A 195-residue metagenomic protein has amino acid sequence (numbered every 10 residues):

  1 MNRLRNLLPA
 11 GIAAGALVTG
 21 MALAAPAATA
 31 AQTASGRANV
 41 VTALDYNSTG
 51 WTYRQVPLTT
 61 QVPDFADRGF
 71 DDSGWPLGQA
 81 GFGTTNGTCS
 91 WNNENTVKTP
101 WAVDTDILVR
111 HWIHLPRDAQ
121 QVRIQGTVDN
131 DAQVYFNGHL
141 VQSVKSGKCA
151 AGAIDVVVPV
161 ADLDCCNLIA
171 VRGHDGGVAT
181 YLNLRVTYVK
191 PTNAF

Functional and structural regions predicted by a protein language model:
M1-A31: Secretory targeting and sorting signals
A14, A27-S90, H111-H114, T127 (+1 more regions): Accessory carbohydrate-binding/adhesion or oligomerization-edge regions at the termini of glycan-active proteins
W91-I107, S143-A150: Extracellular beta-rich ligand/substrate-recognition surface
D104-I107, L115-R123: Extended extracellular/luminal ectodomain segments enriched in beta-structured repeat modules
A119, T127-A132: Short proline/glycine-enriched turn/loop motifs at strand-loop junctions of beta-rich domains
D129-D131, G147-C149, D175-G177: Solvent-exposed loop/turn segments at secondary-structure junctions within structured extracellular/periplasmic domains
D131-V141: Short, surface-exposed beta-strand/strand-loop-strand elements in extracellular ectodomains
V144-D162: Short histidine
